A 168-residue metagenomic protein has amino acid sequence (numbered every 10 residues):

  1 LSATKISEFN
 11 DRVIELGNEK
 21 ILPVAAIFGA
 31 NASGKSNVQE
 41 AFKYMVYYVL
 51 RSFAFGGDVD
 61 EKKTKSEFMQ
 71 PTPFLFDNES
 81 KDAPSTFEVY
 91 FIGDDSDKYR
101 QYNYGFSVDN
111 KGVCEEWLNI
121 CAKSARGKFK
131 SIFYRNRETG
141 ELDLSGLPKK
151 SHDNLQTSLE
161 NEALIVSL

Functional and structural regions predicted by a protein language model:
L1-Y44: Pre-Walker A-like glycine/lysine-rich segment at the N-terminus of P-loop NTPase domains
K5, N78-S80, R137: Solvent-exposed, flexible loop/coil residues
S7-F9, D95-D97, C114: Residue-level signal for secondary-structure boundary sites
I14, F53-D58, F133, E162: Short, charged/polar low-complexity linear motifs in solvent-exposed/disordered segments
E15-N18, F28-S33, G57-V59, C121-S124 (+1 more regions): Short C-terminal domain-edge/linker segments immediately following a structured domain
K20, A26, E40-N103, N110: Conserved P-loop NTP-binding catalytic core
S36, Y47, C114-E115: Short catalytic/ligand-binding loop motif for oxyanion handling, primarily in non-cytosolic enzymes, centered on
K98-L168: Electropositive, glycine-dotted interaction segments that contact anionic polymers or phosphate-rich ligands
